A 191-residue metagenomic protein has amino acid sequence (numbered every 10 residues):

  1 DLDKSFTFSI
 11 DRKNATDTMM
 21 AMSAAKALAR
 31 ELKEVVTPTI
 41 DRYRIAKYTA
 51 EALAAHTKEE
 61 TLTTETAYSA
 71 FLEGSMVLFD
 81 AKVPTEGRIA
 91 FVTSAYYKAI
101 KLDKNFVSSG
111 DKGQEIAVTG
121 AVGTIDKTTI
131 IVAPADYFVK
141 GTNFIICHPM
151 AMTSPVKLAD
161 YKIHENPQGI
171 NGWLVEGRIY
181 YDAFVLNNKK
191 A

Functional and structural regions predicted by a protein language model:
D1-L2, T7, D103-A191: Sequence/fold signature of self-assembling virion shell proteins
R12-A81: Alpha-helical scaffold segments that mediate packing/assembly in large oligomeric complexes
T16, K98, A183-V185: Residue-level signal for secondary-structure boundary sites
A52-A121: Extended, solvent-exposed, turn-rich assembly/linker loops in the middle of proteins
